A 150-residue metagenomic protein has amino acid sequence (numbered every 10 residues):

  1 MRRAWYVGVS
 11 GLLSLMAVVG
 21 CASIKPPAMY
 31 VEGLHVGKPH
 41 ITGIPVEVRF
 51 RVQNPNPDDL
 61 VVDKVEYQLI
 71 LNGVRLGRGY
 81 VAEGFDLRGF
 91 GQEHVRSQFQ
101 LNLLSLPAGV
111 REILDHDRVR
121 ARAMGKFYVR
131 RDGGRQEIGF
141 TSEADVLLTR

Functional and structural regions predicted by a protein language model:
M1-C21: Sec-dependent bacterial lipoprotein signal peptides
A17-G37: Bacterial Sec signal peptide processing site at the extreme N-terminus
Y30-V36, G79-E83, P107-R111: Short structured motifs
T42-R49, T141: Short, solvent-exposed loop/turn segments enriched in Ser/Thr/Gly
V52-N56: Asparagine-centered strand-capping/turn motif at beta-strand->loop junctions
P57-R75: Short acidic, flexible loop segments centered on an aromatic residue
G73-L106: Intrinsically disordered, low-complexity Pro/Gly/Ser/Thr-rich segments with frequent PxxP/GP/PP motifs and embedded
L103-R150: Terminal connector regions
